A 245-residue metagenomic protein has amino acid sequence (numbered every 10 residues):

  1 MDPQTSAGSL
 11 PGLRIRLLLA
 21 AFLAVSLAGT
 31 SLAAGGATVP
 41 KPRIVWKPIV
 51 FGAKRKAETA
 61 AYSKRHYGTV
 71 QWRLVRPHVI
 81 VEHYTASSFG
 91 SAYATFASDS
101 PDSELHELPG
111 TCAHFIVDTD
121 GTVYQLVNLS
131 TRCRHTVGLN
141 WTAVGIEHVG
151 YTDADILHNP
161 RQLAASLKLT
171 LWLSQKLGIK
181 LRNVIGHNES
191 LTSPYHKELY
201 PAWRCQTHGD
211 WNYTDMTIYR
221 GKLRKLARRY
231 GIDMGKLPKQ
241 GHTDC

Functional and structural regions predicted by a protein language model:
M1-L13: N-terminal secretory signal peptides that target proteins for export/translocation
L18-G29: Bacterial N-terminal signal peptides
A33-T136, D244: N-terminal catalytic cores of peptidoglycan-degrading enzymes
A34-R55, T152-C245: Basic/polar, cationic surfaces and motifs that engage anionic cell-wall and phosphate/carboxylate ligands
V70-Q71, Y84-A86, V127, G150-T152 (+1 more regions): Sec/Tat-exported extracytoplasmic proteins
V75, L108, L139, D155-L163: Solvent-exposed, acidic/flexible segments
V81, A143-G145: Short hydrophobic-acidic sequence motifs that mark active-site Asp/Glu residues
S130, G145-H158: Substrate-binding clefts and substrate-entry loops adjacent to catalytic sites of polymer-processing enzymes acting on
